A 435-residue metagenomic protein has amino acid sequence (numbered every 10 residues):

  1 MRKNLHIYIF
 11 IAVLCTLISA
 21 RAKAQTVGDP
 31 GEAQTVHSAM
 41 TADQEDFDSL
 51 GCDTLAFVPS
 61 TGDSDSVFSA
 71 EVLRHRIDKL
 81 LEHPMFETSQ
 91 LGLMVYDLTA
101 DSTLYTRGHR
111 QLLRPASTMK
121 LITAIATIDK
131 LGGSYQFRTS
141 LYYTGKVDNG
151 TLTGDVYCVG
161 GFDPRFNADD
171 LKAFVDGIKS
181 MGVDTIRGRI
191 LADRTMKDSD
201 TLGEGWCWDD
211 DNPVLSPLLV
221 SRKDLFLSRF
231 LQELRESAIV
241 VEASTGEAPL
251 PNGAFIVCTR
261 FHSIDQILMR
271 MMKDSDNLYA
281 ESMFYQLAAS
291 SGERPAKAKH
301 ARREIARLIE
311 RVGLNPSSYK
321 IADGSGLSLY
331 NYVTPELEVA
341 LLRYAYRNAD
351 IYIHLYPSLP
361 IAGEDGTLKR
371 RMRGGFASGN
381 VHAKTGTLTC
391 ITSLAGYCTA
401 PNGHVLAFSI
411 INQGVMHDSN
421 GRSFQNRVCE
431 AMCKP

Functional and structural regions predicted by a protein language model:
M1-Q34: Bacterial Sec-dependent N-terminal signal peptides
V27-T99, Y105-L112, D176-M181, K434: Beta-lactamase-like hydrolase cores
V58-F68, T106-P115, V156-F166, V175 (+7 more regions): Second-shell loop/turn segments in exported
T88-Q90, G108-R110, A116-M119, S134-Q136 (+9 more regions): Extracytoplasmic
D101, P115-G133, I190, R229-E233 (+2 more regions): Active-site SXXK
Q136-D198, W206-P213, V220: Active-site-adjacent, His/Asp/Glu-enriched structural segments that form or flank metal-binding and acid/base networks
S221-S358: A small/polar active-site loop signature that marks catalytic segments
K320-D323, L327-P435: C-terminal soluble interaction/assembly domains
